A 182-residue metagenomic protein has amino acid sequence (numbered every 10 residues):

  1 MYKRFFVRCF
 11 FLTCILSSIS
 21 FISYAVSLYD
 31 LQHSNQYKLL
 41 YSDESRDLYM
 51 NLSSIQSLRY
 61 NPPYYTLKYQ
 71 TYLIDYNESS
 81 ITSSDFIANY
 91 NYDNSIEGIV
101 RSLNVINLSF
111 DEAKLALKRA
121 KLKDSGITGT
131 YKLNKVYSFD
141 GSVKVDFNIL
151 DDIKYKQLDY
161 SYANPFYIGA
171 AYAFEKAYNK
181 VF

Functional and structural regions predicted by a protein language model:
M1-F10: Bacterial N-terminal signal peptides that target proteins for export
F10-S17: Gram-negative bacterial Sec-dependent N-terminal signal peptides
S20-I22: N-terminal signal peptide c-region/cleavage motif recognized by signal peptidases
Y24-D85, N91-F182: N-terminal secretory-pathway/extracellular module detecting exported/lumenal segments and adjacent signal-anchor/first
